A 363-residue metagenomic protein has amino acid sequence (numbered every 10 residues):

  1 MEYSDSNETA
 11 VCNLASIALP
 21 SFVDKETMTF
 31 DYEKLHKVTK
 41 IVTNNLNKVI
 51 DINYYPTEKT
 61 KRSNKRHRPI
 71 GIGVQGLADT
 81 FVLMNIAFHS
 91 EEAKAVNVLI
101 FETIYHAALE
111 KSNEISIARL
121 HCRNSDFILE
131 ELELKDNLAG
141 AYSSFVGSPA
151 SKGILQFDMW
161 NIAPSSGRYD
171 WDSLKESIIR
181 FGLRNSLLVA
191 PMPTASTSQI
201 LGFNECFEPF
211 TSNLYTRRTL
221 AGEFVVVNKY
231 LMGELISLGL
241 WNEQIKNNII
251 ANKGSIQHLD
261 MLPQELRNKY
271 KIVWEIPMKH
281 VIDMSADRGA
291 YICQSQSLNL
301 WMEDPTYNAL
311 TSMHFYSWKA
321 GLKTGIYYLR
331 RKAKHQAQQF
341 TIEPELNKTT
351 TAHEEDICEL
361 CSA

Functional and structural regions predicted by a protein language model:
M1-N64, G76-M84, F203-Y230, E234-L238: Function-dense linear segments that define catalytic or interfacial modules in macromolecule-processing proteins
D5-A10, G182-L183, P193, E354: Short, flexible loop/turn motifs enriched in small residues
T9-C12, F30-N44, K65-Q75, A95 (+10 more regions): Conserved active-site and cofactor/substrate-binding residues in soluble primary-metabolism enzymes
L19, G153, A363: Short Cys/His-rich local motifs and their 1-3 flanking residues in nucleic-acid-associated proteins and small
V38-K61, K65, P69, A87-T194 (+3 more regions): Internal maturation/activation junctions in enzymes
L46-N53, A150, A163-R168, S177-N347 (+1 more regions): Catalytic alpha/beta core of large soluble enzyme barrels
P69-A87, A309-T324: Hydrophobic/aromatic-rich, well-ordered segments within soluble, folded domains that form packed cores
T351-A363: Short acidic, low-complexity intrinsically disordered linear motifs used for protein-protein interactions
